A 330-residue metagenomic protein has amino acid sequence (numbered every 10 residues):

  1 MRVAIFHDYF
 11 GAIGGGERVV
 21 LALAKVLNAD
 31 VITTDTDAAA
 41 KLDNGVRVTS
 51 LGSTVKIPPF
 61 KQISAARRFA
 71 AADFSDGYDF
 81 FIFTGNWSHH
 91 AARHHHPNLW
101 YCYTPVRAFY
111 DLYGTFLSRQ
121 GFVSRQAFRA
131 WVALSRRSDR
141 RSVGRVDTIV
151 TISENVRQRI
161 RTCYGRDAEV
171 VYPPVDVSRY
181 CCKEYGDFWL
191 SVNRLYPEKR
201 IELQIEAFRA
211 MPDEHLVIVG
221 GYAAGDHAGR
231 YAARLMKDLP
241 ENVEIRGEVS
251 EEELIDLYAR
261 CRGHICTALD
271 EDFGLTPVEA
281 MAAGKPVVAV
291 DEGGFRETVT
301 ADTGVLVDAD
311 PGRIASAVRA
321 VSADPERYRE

Functional and structural regions predicted by a protein language model:
D30-H89: Active-site donor-binding segments of glycosyltransferases and PAPS-dependent sulfotransferases
L117-I149, R157, L235: Membrane-proximal helix-turn-helix segments that form the acceptor-binding/catalytic region of lipid-linked
N155-C163, H215-N242, R246, E253-L257: Short, structured helix-loop element that forms part of the nucleotide-activated donor/catalytic region
Q158, T162-C163, E169-V170, P174-F188: Acidic anion/phosphate-binding donor-loop and adjacent secondary structure in glycosyltransferase catalytic cores
C181-K199, I205-V219: Conserved donor-binding/catalytic core segment of Leloir-type glycosyltransferases
L269: Aromatic "clamp/platform" in nucleotide-sugar-dependent glycosyltransferases that forms part of the donor/acceptor
P286-A289: Short hydrophobic beta-strand element within catalytic cores of glycosyltransferases and related nucleotide-activated
A301, V305-G312, A320-E326: Conserved acidic donor-binding segment of nucleotide-sugar-dependent glycosyltransferases
